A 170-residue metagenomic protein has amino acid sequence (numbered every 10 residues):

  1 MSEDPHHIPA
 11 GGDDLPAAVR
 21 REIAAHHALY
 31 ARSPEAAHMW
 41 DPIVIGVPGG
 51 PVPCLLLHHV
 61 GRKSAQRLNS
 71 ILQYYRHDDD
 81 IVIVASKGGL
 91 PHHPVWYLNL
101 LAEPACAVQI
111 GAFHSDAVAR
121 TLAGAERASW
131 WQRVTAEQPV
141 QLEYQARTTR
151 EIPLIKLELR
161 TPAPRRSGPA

Functional and structural regions predicted by a protein language model:
M1-V47: Extreme N-terminal tail/first-helix region
D4-A10, D14-P16, S86-Q141, R147-E151 (+1 more regions): Short, structured beta-strand-loop surface elements
P48-P51, E151: A short, polar/charged loop/turn motif at coil->beta-strand junctions and beta-hairpin connectors
P51-S86: Short beta-strand segments
L55, P153-I155: Short beta-strand micro-motifs in enzyme catalytic cores
L157-P164: Short beta-strand-to-coil "C-cap" segments at the C-terminal boundary of structured domains/repeats, marking
